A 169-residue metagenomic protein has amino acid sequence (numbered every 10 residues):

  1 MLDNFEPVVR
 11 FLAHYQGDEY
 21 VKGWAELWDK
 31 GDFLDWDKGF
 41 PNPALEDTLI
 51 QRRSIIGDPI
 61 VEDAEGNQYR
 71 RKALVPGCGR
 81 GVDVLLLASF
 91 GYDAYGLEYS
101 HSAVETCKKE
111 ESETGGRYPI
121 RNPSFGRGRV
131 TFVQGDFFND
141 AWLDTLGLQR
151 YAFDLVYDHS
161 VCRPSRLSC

Functional and structural regions predicted by a protein language model:
M1-Y69: S-adenosyl-L-methionine
Q68-G79: Conserved class I S-adenosyl-L-methionine
R80-Y92: Conserved SAM-binding loop of SAM-dependent methyltransferases across substrates and taxa, primarily the Class I
D93-E98: Conserved SAM-binding motif I beta-strand of class I
S100-S102: Conserved SAM/SAH-binding beta-strand->alpha-helix loop
K109-G147: S-adenosyl-L-methionine
Y151-C169: A short SAM/SAH-binding and catalytic strip from SAM-dependent methyltransferases
